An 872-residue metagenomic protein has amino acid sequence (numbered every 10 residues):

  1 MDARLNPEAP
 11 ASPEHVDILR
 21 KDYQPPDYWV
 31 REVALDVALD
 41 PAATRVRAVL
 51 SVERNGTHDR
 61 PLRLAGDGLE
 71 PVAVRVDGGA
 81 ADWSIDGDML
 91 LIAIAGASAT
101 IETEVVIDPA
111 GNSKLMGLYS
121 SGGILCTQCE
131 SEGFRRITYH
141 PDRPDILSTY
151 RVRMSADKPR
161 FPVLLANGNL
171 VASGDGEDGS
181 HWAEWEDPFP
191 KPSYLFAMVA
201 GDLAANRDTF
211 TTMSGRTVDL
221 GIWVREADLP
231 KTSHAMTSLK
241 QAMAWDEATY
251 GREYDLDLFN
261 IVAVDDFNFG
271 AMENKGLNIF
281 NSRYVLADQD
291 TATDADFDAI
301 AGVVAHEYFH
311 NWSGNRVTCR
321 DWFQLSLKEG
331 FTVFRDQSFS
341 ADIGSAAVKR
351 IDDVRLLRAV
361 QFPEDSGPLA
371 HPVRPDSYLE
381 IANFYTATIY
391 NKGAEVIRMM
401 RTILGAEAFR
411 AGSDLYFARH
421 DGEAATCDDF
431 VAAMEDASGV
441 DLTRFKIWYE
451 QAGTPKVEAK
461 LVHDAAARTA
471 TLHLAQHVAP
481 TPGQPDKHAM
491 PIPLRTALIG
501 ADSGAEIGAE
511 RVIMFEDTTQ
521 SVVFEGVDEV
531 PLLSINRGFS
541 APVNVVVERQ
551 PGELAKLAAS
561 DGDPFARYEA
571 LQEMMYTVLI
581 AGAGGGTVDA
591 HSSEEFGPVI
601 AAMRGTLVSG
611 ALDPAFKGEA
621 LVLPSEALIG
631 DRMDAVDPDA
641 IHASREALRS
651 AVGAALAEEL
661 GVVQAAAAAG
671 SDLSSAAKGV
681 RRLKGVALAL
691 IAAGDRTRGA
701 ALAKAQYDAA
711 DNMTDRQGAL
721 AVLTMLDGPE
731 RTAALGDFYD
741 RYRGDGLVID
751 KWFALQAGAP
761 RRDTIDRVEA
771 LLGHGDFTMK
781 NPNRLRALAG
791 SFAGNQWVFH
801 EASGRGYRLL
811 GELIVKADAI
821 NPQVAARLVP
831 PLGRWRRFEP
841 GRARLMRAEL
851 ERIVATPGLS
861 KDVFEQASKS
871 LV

Functional and structural regions predicted by a protein language model:
M1-R45, Y119-Q128, R135, H140-P144 (+1 more regions): N-terminal, polar/Ser/Thr-rich
V49-L69, Y139-D142, S148-D157, D428 (+1 more regions): Surface-exposed beta-strand/loop patches in extracellular or lumenal glycoproteins
N55-T57, P61-S121, D142, E177-D178 (+1 more regions): A surface-exposed beta-strand-loop module
E70-D77, D441-R444, T454-N536, R649 (+2 more regions): Beta-strand-rich binding/interaction modules
I94-L118, E186, G483-A555, A559-D563: Extended acidic/polar, glycine-enriched regions that form or flank non-catalytic beta-rich accessory modules
E104-R207, F445, D563-R567: Extended, low-hydrophobicity, Ser/Thr/Pro/Gly-biased non-transmembrane segments
W185, M213-A466, T471-L472: Hydrophobic alpha-helical and helix-loop surface patches within well-folded domains that function as non-catalytic
A359, E525-V872: Long, ordered, helix-rich scaffold segments
